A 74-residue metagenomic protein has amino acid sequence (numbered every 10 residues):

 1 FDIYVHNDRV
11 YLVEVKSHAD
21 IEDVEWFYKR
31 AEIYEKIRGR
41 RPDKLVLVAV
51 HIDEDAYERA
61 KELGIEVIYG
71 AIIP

Functional and structural regions predicted by a protein language model:
F1-D23, F27-E32: Conserved catalytic cores of phosphodiester-cleaving nucleases, focusing on short active-site segments
D8-R9, R40-D43: Short glycine-/polar-rich loops that comprise or flank the Walker A/P-loop and associated switch/sensor motifs
I33-R41, E62: Arginine/glycine-rich "motif VI" loop of SF2 helicases in the C-terminal RecA-like domain
K44-P74: Domain-level recognition of nuclease-like catalytic cores that cleave nucleotide substrates
